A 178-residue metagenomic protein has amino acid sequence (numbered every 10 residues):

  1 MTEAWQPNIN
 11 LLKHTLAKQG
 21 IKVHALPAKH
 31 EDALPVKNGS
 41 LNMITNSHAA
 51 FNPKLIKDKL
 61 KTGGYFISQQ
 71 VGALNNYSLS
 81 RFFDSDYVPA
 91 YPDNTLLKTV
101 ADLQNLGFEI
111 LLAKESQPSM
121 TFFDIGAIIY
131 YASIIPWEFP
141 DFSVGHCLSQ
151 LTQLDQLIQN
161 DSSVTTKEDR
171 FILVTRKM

Functional and structural regions predicted by a protein language model:
M1-L34: Class I SAM-dependent methyltransferase SAM/SAH-binding core
I9-N10, P53, N76: Short alpha-helix immediately C-terminal to the canonical SAM-binding loop
E31-M43: A short acidic, Gly/Pro-enriched loop at the edge of an enzyme's catalytic core that lines a small-molecule cofactor
S40-H48, Y65: Short SAM/SAH-binding signature in class I
F51-S68: A short glycine-rich, Lys/Arg-flanked "PGG" loop and its adjoining helix->strand segment in the class I
V71-A90: Short, glycine-/aromatic-enriched active-site segment of Class I SAM-dependent methyltransferases
D84-K98, E138-D141: Acceptor-substrate binding/catalytic loop of class I
E109, E115-M178: Conserved Class I S-adenosyl-L-methionine
